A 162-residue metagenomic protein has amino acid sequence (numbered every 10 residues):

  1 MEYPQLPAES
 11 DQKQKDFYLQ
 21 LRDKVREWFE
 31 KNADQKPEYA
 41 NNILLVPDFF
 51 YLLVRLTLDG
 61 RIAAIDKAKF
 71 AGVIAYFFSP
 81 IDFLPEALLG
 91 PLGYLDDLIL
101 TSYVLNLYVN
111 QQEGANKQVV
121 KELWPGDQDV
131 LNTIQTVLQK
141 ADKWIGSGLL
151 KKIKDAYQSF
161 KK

Functional and structural regions predicted by a protein language model:
M1-A64, N106-K162: Terminal, membrane-proximal amphipathic helices and intrinsically disordered targeting/regulatory segments
Y51-Y103: Hydrophobic alpha-helical membrane segments of integral membrane proteins
